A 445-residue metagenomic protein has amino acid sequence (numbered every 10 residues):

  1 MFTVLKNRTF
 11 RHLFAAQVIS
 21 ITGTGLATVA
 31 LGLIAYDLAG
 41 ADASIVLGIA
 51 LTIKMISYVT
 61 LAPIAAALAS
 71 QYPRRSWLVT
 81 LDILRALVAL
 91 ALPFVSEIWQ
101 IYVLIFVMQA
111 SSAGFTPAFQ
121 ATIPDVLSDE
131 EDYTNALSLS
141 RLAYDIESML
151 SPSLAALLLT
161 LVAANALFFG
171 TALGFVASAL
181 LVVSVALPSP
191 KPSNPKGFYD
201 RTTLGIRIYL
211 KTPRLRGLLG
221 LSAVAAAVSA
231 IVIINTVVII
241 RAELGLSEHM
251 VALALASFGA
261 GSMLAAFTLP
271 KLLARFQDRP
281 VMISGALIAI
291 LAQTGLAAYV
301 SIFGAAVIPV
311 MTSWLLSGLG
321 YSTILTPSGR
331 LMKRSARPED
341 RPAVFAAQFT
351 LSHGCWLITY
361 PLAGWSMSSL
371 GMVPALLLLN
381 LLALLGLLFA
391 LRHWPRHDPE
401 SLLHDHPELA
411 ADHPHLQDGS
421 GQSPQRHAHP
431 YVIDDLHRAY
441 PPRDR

Functional and structural regions predicted by a protein language model:
M1-F10, L187-G220: Juxtamembrane intracellular "pre-TM" segments in multi-pass secondary transporters
V18, T22-A30, L161-F169, R207-T268: A single, central transmembrane helix in multi-pass transporters
V18, V88, W99-G114, A223 (+1 more regions): Hydrophobic core of transmembrane alpha-helices in multi-pass small-molecule transporters, especially MFS/SLC-type
G32-A39, A91-F94, L150-G170, A242-E243 (+1 more regions): Transmembrane alpha-helix termini and helix-breaking/packing motifs in multi-pass membrane transporters
L33, A118-L127, V238, L325-S335: Intracellular helix-loop hinge segments at the cytoplasmic ends of transmembrane helices in 12-TM rocker-switch-type
I53-Q71, R75-L81, T203, L210 (+3 more regions): C-terminal transmembrane bundle of multi-pass solute transporters/carriers
I105-S148: Cytoplasmic helix-loop-helix junction between adjacent transmembrane helices in 12-TM secondary transporters
A121, D125-V126, F168-F198, L391-S401: Helix-loop junctions on the cytosolic side of multi-pass membrane transporters, especially the intracellular loop
